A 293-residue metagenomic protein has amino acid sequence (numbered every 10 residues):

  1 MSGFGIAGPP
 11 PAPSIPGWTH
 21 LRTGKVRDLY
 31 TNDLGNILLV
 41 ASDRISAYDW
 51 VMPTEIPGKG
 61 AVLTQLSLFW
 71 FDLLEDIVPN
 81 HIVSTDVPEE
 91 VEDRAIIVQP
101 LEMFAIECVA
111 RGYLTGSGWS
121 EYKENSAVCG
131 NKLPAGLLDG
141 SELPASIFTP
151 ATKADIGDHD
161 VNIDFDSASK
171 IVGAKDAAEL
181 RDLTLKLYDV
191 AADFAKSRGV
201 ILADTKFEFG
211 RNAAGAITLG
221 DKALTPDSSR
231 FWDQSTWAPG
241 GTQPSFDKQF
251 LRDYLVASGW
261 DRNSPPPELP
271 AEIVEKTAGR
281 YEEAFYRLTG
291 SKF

Functional and structural regions predicted by a protein language model:
S2-A154, D261-E268, E272-F293: Active-site loop/lid in soluble adenylation, ligation, and acyl-transfer enzymes
V26-Y30, K206, A214-A216: Conserved beta-strand/loop block within the catalytic cores of divalent metal-dependent phospho-transfer/hydrolysis
N36, M103-A105, G199-L202, A214-I217 (+1 more regions): Coil-to-beta-strand transition motifs
R94, A195-N212: A short glycine-rich, hydrophobically flanked beta-strand micro-motif that places a catalytic Asp/Glu for divalent metal
E142-A174: A short mid-domain helix/strand-loop element embedded in enzyme catalytic domains that forms or borders the active-site
V172-A203: A long amphipathic alpha-helix within ATP-dependent nucleotide-binding catalytic cores
E208-K248: Catalytic activation segment of kinase domains across protein kinase-like and atypical kinase folds
G241-R262: Short glycine/proline-rich, acidic loop/turn segments that cap or connect secondary-structure elements
